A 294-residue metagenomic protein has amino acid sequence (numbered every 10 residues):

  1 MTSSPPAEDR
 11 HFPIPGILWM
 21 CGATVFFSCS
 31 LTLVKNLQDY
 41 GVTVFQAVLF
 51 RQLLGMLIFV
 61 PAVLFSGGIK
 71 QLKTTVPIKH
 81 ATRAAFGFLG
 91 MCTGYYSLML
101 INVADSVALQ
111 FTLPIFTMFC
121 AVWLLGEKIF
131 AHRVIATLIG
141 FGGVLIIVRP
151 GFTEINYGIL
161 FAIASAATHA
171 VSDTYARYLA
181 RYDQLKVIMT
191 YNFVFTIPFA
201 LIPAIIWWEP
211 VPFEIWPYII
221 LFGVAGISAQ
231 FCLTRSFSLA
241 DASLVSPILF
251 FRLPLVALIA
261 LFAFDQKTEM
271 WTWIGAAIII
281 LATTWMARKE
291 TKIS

Functional and structural regions predicted by a protein language model:
M1-Q46, E154-Y178, S294: Glycine-/small-residue-enriched transmembrane alpha-helix faces in small-molecule transporters and effluxers
P5-D9, M56-V76, G142-E154, T196-I215 (+2 more regions): Membrane-interface helix-cap regions at the ends of transmembrane helices in multi-pass membrane proteins
P15, V42-L89, T168-S172, Y191-I206: Transmembrane alpha-helices of multi-pass small-molecule transport proteins
P15-A23, V63-L64, G68-T93, Y157-S165 (+1 more regions): Loop-to-transmembrane-helix transition segments
S28, K35-N36, F59, G151-V211: Transmembrane alpha-helical segments that form core, pore/gating elements of small-molecule transporters/exporters
G94-Y96, L113-I135, W207, P254-W273: C-terminal transmembrane-helix exit sites in multi-pass transporters
S106-T112, L179-F195, Q230-L261: Helix-helix packing/entry segments at the starts of transmembrane helices
H132-V148, W271-E290: Hydrophobic transmembrane alpha-helices of multi-pass small-molecule transport proteins
